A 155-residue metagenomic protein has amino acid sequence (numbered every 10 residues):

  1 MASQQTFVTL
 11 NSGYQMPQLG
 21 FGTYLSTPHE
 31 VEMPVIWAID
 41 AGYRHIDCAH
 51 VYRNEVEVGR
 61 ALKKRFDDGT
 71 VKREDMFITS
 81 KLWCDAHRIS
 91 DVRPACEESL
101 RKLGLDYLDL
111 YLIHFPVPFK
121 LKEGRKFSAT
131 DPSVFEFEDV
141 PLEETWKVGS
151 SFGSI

Functional and structural regions predicted by a protein language model:
M1-M76, S90-P94, D106, V148-S154: N-terminal binding-site loop/beta-alpha segment at the start of enzyme catalytic domains that lines or forms
T6-V8, Y14, G69, S80 (+2 more regions): Flexible, active-site-adjacent loop/turn segments at secondary-structure boundaries
Q18, T79-K81, L112-I113, T130: Short beta-strands and strand-loop turn motifs
G20-G22, L82-W83, F135-E136: Short, contiguous strand/loop micro-motifs
Y24-S26, A49-V51, K81-D85, I113-P116: Active-site beta-loop-alpha junctions enriched in small/polar residues
C48-V51, D85, I89, F135-L142: Flexible, glycine- and charge-enriched loops at secondary-structure boundaries
R93-I155: Glycine/proline-rich, positively charged, aromatic-decorated active-site loop/lid region on the catalytic face
